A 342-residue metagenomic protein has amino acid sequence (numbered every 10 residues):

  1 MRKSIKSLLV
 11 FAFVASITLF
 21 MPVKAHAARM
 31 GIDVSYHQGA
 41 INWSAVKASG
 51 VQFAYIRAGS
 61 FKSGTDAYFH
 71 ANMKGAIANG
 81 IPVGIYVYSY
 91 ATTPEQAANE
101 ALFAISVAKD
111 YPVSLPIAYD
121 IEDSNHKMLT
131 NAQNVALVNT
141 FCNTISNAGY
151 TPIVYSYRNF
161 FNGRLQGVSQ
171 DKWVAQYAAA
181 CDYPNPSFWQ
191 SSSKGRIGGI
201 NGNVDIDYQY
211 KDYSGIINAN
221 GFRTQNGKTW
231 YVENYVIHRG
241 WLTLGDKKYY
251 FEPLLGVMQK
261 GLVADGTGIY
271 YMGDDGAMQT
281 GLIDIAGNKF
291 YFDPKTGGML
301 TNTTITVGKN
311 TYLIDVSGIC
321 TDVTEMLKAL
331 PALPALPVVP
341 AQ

Functional and structural regions predicted by a protein language model:
R2-H26: Sec-dependent N-terminal signal peptides of Gram-positive bacterial secreted proteins and lipoproteins
A28-C142, S146-G149: Substrate-binding cleft of extracellular glycoside hydrolase catalytic domains
A28-Q38, S44, A48, G167-A219: Functionally critical loop-and-helix segments that line ligand-binding/catalytic clefts of soluble enzyme domains
Y36-Q38, S60, V87-S89, D123 (+5 more regions): A mature extracytoplasmic/lumenal domain signature
V83, T151-I153, K172: Hydrophobic anchor at the start of a short beta-strand that flanks the dinucleotide cofactor-binding loop
Q96, F160-V168: Glycine-rich, charge-decorated loop segments at or immediately adjacent to ligand/cofactor-binding or catalytic sites
A148-N162: Aromatic-lined carbohydrate-recognition surfaces of secreted/lumenal glycan-active proteins
I217-Q342: Extracellular adhesion/carbohydrate-binding repeat motifs centered on closely spaced tryptophans
